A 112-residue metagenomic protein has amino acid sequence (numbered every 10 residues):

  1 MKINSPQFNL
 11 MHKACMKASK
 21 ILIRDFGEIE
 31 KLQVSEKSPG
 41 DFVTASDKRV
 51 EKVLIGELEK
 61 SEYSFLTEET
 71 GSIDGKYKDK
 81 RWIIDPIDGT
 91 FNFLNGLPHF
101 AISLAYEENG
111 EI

Functional and structural regions predicted by a protein language model:
M1-I87: N-terminal subdomain of lithium-sensitive/metallo-dependent phosphomonoesterases centered on the IMPase/IPPase/PAP
K76-I112: DPxDG-like acidic metal-binding loop motif
